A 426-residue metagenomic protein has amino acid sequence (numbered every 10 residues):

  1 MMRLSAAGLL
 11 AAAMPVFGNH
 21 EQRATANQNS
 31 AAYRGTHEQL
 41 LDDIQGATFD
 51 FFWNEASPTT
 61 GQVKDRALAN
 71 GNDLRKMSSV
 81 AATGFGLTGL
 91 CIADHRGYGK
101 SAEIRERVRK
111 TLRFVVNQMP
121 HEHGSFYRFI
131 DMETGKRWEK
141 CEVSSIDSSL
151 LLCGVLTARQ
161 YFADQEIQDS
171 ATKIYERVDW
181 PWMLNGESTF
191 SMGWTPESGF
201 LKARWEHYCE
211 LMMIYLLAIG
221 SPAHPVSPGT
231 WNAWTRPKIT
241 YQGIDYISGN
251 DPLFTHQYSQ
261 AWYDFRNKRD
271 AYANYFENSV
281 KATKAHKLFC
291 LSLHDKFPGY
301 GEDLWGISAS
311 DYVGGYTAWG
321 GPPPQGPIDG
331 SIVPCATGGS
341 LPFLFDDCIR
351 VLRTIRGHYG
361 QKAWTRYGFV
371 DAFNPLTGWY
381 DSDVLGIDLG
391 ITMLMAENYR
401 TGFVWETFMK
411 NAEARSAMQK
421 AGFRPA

Functional and structural regions predicted by a protein language model:
M2-H20: N-terminal export signals
H20-Q28: Short, basic, low-complexity termini and linkers enriched in Ser/Thr/Gly/Pro that act as targeting/leader peptides
N27-A426: Ser/Thr/Asn(+Pro)-rich, low-complexity disordered segments
